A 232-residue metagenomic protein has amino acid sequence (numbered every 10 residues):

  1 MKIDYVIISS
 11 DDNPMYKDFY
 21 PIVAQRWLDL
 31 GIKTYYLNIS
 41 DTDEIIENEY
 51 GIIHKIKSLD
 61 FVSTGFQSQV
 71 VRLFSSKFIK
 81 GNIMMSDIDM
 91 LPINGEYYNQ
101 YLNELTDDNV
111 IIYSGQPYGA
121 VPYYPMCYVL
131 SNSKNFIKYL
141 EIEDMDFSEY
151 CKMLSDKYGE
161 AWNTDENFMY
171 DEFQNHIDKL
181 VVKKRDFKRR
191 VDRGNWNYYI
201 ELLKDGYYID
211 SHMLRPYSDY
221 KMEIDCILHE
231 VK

Functional and structural regions predicted by a protein language model:
M1-F61: N-terminal anchoring/stem segment of glycosyltransferases
D18-P21, Q25, F74, N163-D171: A structural signal for well-ordered alpha-helical segments within the folded catalytic domains of diverse enzymes
K33-S40, N82-M84, I111-Y113: Short, hydrophobic beta-strand segments that form beta-sheet elements in well-ordered domains
L59-M84: A conserved donor-nucleotide-binding helix/loop in the catalytic core of Leloir-type glycosyltransferases
G81-I93: Short beta-strand-to-loop acidic/aromatic patch adjacent to the donor-nucleotide binding site
P92-Y124: Conserved donor-nucleotide/metal-binding helix-loop-beta segment in metal-dependent transferases, i.e., the alpha-helix
P122-F136: Short glycine- and hydrophobic/aromatic-rich loop-to-beta-strand nucleating segment in the catalytic cores
S133-K232: Catalytic core and acceptor-binding pocket of nucleotide-sugar-dependent glycosyltransferases
